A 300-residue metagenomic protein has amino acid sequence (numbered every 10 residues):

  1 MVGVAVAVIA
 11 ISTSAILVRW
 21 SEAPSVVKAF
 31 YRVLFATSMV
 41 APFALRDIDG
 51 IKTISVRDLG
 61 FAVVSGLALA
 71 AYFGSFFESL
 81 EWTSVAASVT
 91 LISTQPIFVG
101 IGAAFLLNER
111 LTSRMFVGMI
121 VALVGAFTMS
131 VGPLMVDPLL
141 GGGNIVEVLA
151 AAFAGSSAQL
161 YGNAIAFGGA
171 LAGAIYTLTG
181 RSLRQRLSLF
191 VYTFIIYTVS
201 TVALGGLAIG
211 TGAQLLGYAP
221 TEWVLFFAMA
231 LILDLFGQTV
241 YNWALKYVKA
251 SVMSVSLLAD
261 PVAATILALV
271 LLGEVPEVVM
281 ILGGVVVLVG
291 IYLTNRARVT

Functional and structural regions predicted by a protein language model:
M1-I9, Y31, G50-S75, Y161-G169 (+2 more regions): Loop-to-transmembrane-helix transition segments
M1-Y31, A36, V136-S182, V202-A203 (+1 more regions): Glycine-/small-residue-enriched transmembrane alpha-helix faces in small-molecule transporters and effluxers
A10-P24, K28-A29, F35, F73-T83 (+4 more regions): Juxtamembrane C-cap of transmembrane helices in multi-pass membrane transport proteins
A23-A71, L171-Y176, F194-G212, I232: Transmembrane alpha-helices of multi-pass small-molecule transport proteins
V27, V33-T37, F77-N108, M115 (+2 more regions): Specific alpha-helical transmembrane segments that line the substrate/conduction pathway and gating interfaces
A41, D47-S88, I92, F98-G102 (+3 more regions): Specific transmembrane alpha-helical segments of multi-pass solute transporters/efflux pumps, especially DMT/EamA
V63, G102, L111-A152, L267 (+1 more regions): Hydrophobic transmembrane alpha-helices of multi-pass small-molecule transport proteins
S88-T94, T179-T201, D234-V270: Helix-helix packing/entry segments at the starts of transmembrane helices
